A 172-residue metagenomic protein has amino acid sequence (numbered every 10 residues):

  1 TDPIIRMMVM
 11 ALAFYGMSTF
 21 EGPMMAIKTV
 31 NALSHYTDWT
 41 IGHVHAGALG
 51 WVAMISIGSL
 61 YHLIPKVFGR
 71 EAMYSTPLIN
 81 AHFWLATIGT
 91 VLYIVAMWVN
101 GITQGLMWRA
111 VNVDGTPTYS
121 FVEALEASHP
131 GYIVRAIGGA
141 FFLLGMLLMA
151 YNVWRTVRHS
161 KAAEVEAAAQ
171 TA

Functional and structural regions predicted by a protein language model:
I5-T29, I41-F68, S75-A124, P130-K161: Hydrophobic cores of alpha-helical transmembrane segments in multi-pass integral membrane proteins
H35-I41: Non-cytosolic membrane-interface motifs at loop->transmembrane helix junctions
K161-A172: Short, highly charged, low-complexity non-transmembrane loops/tails of multi-pass membrane proteins
